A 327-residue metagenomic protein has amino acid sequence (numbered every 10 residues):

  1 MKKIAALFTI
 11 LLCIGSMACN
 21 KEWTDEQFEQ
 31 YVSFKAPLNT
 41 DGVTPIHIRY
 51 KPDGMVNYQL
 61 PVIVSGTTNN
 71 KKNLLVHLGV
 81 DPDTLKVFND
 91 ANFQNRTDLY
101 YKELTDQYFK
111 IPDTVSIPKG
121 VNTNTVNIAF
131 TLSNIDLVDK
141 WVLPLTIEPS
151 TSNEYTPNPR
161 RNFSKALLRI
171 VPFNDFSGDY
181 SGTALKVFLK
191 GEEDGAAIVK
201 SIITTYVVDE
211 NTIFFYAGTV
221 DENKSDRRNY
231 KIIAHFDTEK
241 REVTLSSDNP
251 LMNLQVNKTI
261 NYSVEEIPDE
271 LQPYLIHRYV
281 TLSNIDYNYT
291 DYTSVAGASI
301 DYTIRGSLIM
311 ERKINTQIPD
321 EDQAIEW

Functional and structural regions predicted by a protein language model:
M1-N20: Sec-dependent bacterial lipoprotein signal peptides
C19-S116, T125, A129-L143, E148-W327: Intrinsically disordered, low-complexity regulatory regions in eukaryotic proteins
K119: GIY-YIG nuclease signature motif recognition
